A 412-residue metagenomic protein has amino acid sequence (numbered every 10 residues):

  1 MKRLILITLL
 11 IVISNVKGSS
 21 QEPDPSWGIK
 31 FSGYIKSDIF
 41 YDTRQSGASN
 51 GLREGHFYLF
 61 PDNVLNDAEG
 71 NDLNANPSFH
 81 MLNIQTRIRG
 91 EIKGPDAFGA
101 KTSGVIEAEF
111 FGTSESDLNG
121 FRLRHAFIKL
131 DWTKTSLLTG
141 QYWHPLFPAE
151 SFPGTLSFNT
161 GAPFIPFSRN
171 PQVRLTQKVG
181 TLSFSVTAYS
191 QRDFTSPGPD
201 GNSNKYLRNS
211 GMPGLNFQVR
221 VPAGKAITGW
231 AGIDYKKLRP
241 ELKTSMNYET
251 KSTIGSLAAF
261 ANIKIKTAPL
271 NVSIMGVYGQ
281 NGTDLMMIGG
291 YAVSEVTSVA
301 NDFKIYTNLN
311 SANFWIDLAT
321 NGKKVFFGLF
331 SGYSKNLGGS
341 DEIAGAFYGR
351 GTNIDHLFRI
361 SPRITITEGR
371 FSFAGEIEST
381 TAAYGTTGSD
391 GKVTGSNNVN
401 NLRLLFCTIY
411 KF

Functional and structural regions predicted by a protein language model:
M1-P23: Bacterial Sec-dependent N-terminal signal peptides
D24, F79-N83, S116-L123, F164-S168 (+7 more regions): Transmembrane beta-barrel outer-membrane domains
D24-L52, F60-F194, G211-M212, N216 (+3 more regions): Outer membrane beta-barrel
G33, G104-I106, L137-T139, F184-V186 (+9 more regions): Membrane-embedded beta-strand positions of outer-membrane beta-barrel proteins
Q45-A48, S116-G120, E150-S157, T195-L207 (+5 more regions): Outer-membrane beta-barrel translocator domains and adjoining extracellular loop/strand segments of Gram-negative
K225-N353: Detector for outer-membrane/organellar transmembrane beta-barrel domains, recognizing the amphipathic beta-strand
R370, A374-D390: C-terminal beta-signal and adjacent terminal beta-strands/loops of Gram-negative outer-membrane beta-barrel proteins
S396-F412: Outer-membrane beta-barrel "beta-signal"
